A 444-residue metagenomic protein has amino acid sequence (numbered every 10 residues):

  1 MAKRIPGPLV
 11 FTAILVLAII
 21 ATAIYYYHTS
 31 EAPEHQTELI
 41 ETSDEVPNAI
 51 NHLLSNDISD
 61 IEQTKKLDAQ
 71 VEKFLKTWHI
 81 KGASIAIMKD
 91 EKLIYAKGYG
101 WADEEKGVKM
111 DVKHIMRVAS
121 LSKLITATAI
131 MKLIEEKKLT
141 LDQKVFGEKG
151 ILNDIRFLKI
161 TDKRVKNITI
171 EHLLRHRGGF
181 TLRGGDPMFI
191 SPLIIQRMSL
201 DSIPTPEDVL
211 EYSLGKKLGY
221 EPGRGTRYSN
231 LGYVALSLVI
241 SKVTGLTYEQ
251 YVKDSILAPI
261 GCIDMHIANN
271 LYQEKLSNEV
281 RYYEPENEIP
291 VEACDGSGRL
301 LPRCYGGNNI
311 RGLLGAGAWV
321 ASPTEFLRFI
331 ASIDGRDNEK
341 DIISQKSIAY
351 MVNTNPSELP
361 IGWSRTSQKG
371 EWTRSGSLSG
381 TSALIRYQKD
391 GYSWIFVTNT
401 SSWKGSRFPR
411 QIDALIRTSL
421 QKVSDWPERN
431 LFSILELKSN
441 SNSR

Functional and structural regions predicted by a protein language model:
A2-K97, G147, Q250-D254, E292-R444: Catalytic loop of the DD-peptidase/beta-lactamase superfamily, centered on the K-T-G motif and neighboring
Q63, L67, V118, S122 (+6 more regions): Hydrophobic (often cysteine-bearing) scaffold residues that line and stabilize catalytic clefts of nucleotide/cofactor
T77-S84, K106-H172, Y220-L231, L314 (+1 more regions): Short active-site loop at a secondary-structure junction that contains or immediately precedes the catalytic residue(s)
L93-A96, A127, L139, G179 (+1 more regions): Short helix-loop boundary/capping segments at the starts of domains
G100-W101: Solvent-exposed serine/threonine-rich low-complexity stretches and specific carbohydrate-binding patches
L158-E371, S377: Short, surface-exposed loop or secondary-structure junction motifs that flank catalytic or metal-binding residues
